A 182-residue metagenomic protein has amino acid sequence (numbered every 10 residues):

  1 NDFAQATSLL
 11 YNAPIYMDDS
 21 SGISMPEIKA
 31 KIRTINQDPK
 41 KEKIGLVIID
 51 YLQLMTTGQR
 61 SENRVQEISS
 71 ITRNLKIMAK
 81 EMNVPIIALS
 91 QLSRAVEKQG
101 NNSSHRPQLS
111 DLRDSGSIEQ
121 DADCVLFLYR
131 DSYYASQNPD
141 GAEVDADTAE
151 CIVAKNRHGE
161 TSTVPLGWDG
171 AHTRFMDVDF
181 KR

Functional and structural regions predicted by a protein language model:
N1, I15-G22, T56-S69, V96-S110: Flexible beta-alpha connector loops of hexameric P-loop NTPases
N1-K43, T57, T163-P165: Cytosolic-facing regulatory segments adjacent to core modules
L52: Conserved Walker B
E67-R182: Phosphate-binding/switch region of NTP-binding enzymes
